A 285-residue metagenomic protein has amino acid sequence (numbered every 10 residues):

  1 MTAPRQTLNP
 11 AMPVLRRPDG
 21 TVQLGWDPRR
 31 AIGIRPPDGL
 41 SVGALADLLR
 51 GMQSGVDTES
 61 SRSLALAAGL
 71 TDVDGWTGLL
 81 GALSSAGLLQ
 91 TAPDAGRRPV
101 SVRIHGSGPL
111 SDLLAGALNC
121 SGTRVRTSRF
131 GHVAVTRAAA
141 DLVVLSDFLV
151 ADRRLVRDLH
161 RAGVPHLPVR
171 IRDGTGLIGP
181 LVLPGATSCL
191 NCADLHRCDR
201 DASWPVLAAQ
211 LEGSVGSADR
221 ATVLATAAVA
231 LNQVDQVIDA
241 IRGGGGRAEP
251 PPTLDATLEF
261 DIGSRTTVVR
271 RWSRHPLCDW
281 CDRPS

Functional and structural regions predicted by a protein language model:
T2-D19, L24, I32-G39, L45 (+1 more regions): Phosphate-binding loop/pocket of nucleotide- and phosphate-handling active sites
R17, Q53, G96-R98, A134-D141 (+2 more regions): Flexible, charged surface loops at secondary-structure boundaries
P28-R124, P168, N191, D235-A240 (+1 more regions): Long, charge-rich, low-complexity alpha-helical segments
G96, G131, R172: Residue-level "edge-of-site" marker
L113, A225-Q233: Short amphipathic alpha-helical face segments that pack within enzyme cores and frequently flank/anchor catalytic
L118-A140: A short, well-structured beta->alpha microelement
R137-T226, Q236-R242, G263-W272, D282-S285: E1/E1-like adenylate-forming module used to activate ubiquitin-like modifiers and sulfur-carrier proteins
